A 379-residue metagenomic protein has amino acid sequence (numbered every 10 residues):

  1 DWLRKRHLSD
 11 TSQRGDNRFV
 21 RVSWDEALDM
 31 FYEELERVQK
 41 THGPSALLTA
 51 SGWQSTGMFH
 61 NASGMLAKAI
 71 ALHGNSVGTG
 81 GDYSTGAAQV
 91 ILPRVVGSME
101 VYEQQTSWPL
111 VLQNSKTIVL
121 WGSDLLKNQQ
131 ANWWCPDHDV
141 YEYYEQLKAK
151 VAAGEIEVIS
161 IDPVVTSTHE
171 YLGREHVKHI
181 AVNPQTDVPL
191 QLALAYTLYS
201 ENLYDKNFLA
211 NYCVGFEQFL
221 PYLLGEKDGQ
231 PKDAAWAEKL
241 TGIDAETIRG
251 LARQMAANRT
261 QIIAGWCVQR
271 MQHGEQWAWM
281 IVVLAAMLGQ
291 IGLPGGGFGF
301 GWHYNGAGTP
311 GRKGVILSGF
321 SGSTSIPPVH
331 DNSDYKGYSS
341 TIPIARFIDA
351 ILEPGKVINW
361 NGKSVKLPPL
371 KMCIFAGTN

Functional and structural regions predicted by a protein language model:
D1-L203, N332-S333, F347, K363 (+1 more regions): N-terminal export/assembly segments and adjacent metallocofactor-ligating motifs of anaerobic energy-metabolism
H42-A46, Y204-L209, G292-G299: Flexible, glycine/charged-enriched surface loops at secondary-structure junctions
G43-P44, N61, I243-D244, R249 (+2 more regions): Gly/Pro-rich turn-and-neighbor structural signature
A50-M58, W236-L240, G265-H273, Y304-G306 (+1 more regions): Conserved short loop/turn motifs at secondary-structure junctions
V111-N114, I118-D124, E175, F219-T241: Conserved thiamine diphosphate
Y196, E201-A234, Y335: Scaffold signal of the M16-like zinc-metallopeptidase fold and its non-catalytic homologs
T247, K366-C373: Long hydrophobic segments that form regular secondary structure
M255-N361, K366: A glycine-rich, hydrophobic/aromatic-adjacent loop/helix-cap motif
